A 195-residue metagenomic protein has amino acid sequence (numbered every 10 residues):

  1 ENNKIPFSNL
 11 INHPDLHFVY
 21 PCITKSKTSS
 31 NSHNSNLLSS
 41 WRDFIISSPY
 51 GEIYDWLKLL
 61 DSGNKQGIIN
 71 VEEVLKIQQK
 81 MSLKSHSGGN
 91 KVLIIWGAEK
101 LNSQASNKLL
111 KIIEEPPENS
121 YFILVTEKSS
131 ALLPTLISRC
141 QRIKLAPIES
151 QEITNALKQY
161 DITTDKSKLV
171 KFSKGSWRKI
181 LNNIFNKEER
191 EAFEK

Functional and structural regions predicted by a protein language model:
E1-L10, T28, E118-Y121, T126-K195: Charged, glycine-rich active-site and insertion segments that engage polyanionic ligands
E1-Q104: Clamp-loader machinery-focused feature within the broader ASCE/P-loop NTPase space
L16, L93, L109, C140 (+1 more regions): Conserved RecA-like P-loop NTPase ATPase core
Q79, K111, S138: Conserved adenine-binding aromatic site and its adjacent loop/helix in ATP-hydrolyzing domains
S82, N107-E118: Conserved catalytic/switch belt of AAA+ P-loop NTPases
V92-W96, L109, S120-T126: Structural recognition of the conserved hydrophobic beta-strand(s) that form the central parallel beta-sheet of P-loop
K100, E115, A131: Residues immediately C-terminal
Q104-K108, T135: Generic recognition of short, well-ordered alpha-helical segments
